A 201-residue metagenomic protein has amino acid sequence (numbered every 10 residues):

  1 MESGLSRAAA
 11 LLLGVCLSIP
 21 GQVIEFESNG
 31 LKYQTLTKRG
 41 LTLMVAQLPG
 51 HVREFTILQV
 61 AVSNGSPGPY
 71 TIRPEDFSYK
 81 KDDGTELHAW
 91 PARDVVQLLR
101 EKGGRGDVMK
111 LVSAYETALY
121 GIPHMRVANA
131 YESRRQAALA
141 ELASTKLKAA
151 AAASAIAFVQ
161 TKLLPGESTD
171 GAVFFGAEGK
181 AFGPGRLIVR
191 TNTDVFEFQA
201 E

Functional and structural regions predicted by a protein language model:
M1-L5: N-terminal secretory signal peptides that target proteins for export/translocation
R7-S18: Bacterial N-terminal signal peptides
Q22-E201: Conserved functional micro-motifs across diverse proteins
